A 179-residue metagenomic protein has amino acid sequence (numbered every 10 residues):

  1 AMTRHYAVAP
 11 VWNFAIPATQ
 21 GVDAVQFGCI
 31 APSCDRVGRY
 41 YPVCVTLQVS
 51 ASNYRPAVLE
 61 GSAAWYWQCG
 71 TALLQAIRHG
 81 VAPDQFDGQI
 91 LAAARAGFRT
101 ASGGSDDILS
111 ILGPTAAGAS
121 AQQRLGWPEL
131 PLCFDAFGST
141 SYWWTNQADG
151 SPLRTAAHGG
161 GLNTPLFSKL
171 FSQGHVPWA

Functional and structural regions predicted by a protein language model:
A1-P10: N-terminal ordered "arm"
N13-F14: Acidic/glycine-rich phosphate/pyrophosphate-binding loops and surrounding catalytic core that coordinate Mg2+
Q20-A179: Long protein-protein interaction modules used by eukaryotic assembly/scaffold proteins
